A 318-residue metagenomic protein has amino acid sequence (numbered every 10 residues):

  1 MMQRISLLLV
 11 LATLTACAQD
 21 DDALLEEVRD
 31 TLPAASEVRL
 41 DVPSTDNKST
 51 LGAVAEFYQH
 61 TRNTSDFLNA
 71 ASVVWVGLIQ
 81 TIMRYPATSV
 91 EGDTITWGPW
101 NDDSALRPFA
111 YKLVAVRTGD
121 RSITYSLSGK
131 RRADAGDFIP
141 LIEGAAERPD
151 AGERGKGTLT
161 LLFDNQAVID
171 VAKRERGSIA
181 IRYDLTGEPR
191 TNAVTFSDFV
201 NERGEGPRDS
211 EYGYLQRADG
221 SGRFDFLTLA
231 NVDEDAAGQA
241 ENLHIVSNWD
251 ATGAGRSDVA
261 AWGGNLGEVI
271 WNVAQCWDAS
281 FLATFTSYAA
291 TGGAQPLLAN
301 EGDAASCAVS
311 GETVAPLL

Functional and structural regions predicted by a protein language model:
M1-T15: Sec-dependent bacterial lipoprotein signal peptides
C17-R121, Y288-L318: N-terminal "mature head" segments of proteins
L68, T88-V90, N242, G255 (+2 more regions): Intrinsically disordered, low-complexity regions enriched in Ser/Pro/Gly/Gln/His and often acidic
L78-R176: Short N-terminal edge-element motif at the start of the domain
I95, S122-Y125, G157, R190-N192 (+2 more regions): Hydrophobic residues embedded in beta-strands of well-ordered beta-sheets
P99-S104, G129-A133, N165, D198-R203 (+2 more regions): Short acidic, glycine-rich loop/turn motifs
L141-D250: Short helix-loop boundary/capping segments
T252-L318: Hydrophilic extracytoplasmic domains
